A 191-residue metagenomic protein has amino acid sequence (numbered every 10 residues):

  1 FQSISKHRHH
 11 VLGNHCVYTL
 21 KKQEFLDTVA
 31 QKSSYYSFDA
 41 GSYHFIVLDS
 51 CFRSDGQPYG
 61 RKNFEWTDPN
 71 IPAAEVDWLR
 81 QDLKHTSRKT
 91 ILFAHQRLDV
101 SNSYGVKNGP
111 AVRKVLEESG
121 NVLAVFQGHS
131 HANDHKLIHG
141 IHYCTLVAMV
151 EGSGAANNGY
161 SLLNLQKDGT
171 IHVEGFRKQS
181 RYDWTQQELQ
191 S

Functional and structural regions predicted by a protein language model:
F1-R80, K84-T86, A111-N121, H135-G175 (+1 more regions): Extended active-site neighborhood of metal-dependent phosphoesterases/phosphodiesterases
G13-N14, H95, G128-H129: Active-site glycine-centered loops adjacent to acidic/histidine catalytic or metal-binding residues that shape
F52-S54, R97-V100, A132-N133: Short, catalytically relevant binding-site loops at active-site mouths
Q81-S101: Short acidic, glycine-rich surface-loop motifs adjacent to enzyme active sites
N102-Y104, G154-A155: Solvent-exposed loop/turn segments connecting transmembrane beta-strands in outer-membrane beta-barrel proteins
V122-G128: Metal-dependent active-site segment of extracytoplasmic phospho-/sulfohydrolases and closely related
K178-D183: Conserved histidine-centered catalytic loops in small-molecule metabolism enzymes
